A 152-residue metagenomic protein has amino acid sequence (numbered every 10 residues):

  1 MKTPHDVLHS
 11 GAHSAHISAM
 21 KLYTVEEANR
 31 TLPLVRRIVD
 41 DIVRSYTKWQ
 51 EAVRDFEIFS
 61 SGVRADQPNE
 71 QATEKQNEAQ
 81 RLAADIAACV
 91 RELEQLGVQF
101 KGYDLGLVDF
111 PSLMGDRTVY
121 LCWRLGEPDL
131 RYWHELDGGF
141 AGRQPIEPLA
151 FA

Functional and structural regions predicted by a protein language model:
M1-G62: Long, hydrophobic N-terminal alpha-helical segment
D6, Q67, E74-Q76, D104-L107: Short secondary-structure boundary micro-motifs
S14, A72, A84, L105-L107: Residue-level detector of functional hotspots within protein domains
V25, D66-N69: A short small-residue
I38, S45, A52-D55, F59 (+4 more regions): Amphipathic coiled-coil alpha-helices
S45-T47, V53, Q67, L107 (+2 more regions): Residue-level signal for alpha-helical context at structural boundaries
S61-A65, N77-A84, T118-R124: Short, charged low-complexity intrinsically disordered segments located at boundaries of structured domains
A87-A152: Glycine-rich, aromatic-bearing surface loops/beta-hairpins
